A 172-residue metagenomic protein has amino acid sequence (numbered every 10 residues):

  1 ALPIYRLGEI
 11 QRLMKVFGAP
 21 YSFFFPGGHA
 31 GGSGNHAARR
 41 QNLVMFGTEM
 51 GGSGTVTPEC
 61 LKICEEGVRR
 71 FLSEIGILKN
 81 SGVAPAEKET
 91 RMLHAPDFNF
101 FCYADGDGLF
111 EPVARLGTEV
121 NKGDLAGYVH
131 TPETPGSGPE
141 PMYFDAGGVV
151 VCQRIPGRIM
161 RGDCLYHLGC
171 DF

Functional and structural regions predicted by a protein language model:
A1-F172: Structured catalytic-domain cores with a bias toward divalent-metal coordination
